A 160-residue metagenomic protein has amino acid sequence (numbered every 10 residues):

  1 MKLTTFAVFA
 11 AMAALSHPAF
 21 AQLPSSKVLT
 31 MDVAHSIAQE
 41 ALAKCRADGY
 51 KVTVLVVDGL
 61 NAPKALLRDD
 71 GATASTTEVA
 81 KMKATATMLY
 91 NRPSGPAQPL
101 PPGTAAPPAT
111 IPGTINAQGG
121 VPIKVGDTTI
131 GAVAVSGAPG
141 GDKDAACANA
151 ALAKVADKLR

Functional and structural regions predicted by a protein language model:
M1-A7: Bacterial N-terminal signal peptides that target proteins for export
A10-A11, T76: Helix-centric, low-specificity signal for extended rod-like, repetitive segments
A11, S16-P18: N-terminal signal peptide c-region/cleavage motif recognized by signal peptidases
F20-R160: Flexible, solvent-exposed loop/hinge segments and secondary-structure transition points
